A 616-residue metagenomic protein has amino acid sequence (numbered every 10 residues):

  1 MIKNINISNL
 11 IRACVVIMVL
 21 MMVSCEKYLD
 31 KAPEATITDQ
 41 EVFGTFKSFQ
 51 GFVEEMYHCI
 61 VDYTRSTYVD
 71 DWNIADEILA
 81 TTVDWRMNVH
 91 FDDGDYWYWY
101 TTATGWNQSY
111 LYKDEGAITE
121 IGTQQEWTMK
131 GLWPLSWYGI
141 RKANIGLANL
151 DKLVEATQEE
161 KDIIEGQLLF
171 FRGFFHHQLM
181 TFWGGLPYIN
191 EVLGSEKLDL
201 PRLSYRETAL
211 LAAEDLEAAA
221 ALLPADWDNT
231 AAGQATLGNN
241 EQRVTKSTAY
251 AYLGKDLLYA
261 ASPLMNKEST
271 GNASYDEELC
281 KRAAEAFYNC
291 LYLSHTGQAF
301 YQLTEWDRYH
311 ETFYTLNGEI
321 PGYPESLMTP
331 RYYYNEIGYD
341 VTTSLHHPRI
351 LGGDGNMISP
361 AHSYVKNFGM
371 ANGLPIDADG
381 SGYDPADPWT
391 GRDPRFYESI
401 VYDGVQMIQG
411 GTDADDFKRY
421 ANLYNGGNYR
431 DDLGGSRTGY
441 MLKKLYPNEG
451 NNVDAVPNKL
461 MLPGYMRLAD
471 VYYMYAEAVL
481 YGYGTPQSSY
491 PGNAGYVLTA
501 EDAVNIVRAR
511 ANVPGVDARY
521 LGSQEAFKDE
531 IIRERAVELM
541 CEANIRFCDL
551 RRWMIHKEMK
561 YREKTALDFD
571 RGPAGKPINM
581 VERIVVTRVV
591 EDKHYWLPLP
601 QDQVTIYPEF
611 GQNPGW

Functional and structural regions predicted by a protein language model:
I2-C14: Bacterial N-terminal signal peptides that target proteins for export
M22-S24: C-terminal motif of bacterial Sec signal peptides marking the signal peptidase cleavage site
E26-W106, L186, R243-G427, E558-A574 (+3 more regions): An aromatic- and glycine-enriched ligand-binding surface/loop that stacks and positions planar moieties
F46-G51, H58-T64, F91-W183, K197-A232 (+5 more regions): Conserved, well-structured interaction surfaces
T119-I121, E126, W389-V507: C-terminal substrate/ligand-recognition segments
Q178-F182, P187, W227, Y259-E268 (+1 more regions): Short coil/turn linking the two alpha-helices of tandem helical-hairpin repeats
